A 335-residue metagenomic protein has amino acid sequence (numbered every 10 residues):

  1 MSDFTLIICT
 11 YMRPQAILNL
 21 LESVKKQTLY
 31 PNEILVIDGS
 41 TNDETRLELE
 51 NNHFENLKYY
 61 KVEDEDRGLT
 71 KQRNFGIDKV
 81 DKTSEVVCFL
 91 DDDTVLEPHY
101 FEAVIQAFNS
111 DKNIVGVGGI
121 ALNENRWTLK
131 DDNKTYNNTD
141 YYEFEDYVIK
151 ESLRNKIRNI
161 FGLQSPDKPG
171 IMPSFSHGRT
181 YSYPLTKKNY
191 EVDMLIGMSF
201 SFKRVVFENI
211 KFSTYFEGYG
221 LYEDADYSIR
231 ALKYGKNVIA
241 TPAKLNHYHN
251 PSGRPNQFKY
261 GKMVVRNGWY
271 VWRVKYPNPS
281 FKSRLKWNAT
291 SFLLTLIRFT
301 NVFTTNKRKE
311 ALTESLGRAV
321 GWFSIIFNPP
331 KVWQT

Functional and structural regions predicted by a protein language model:
R13-Q27: Short, well-formed alpha-helical segments that are part of the catalytic scaffolds of diverse glycosyltransferases
S23, Y30, V36-L47, T94-V95: A conserved acidic beta->alpha catalytic loop
E63-K82: Glycine-rich, basic loop-to-helix element that forms the pyrophosphate-binding segment of sugar-nucleotide handling
S84-V95: Short beta-strand-to-loop acidic/aromatic patch adjacent to the donor-nucleotide binding site
H99-D167: Conserved donor NDP-sugar-binding/catalytic core segment of glycosyltransferases
N159-P173, S182-S201, L232, R254: A recurrent flexible, glycine/aromatic-enriched loop bordering the glycosyltransferase active site that acts as
T186, D193-I210, E217-A243: A short, conserved alpha-helix in the catalytic core of glycosyltransferases
N237-E310: Active-site-adjacent helix/loop segment of glycosyltransferases that harbors family-specific signature motifs
